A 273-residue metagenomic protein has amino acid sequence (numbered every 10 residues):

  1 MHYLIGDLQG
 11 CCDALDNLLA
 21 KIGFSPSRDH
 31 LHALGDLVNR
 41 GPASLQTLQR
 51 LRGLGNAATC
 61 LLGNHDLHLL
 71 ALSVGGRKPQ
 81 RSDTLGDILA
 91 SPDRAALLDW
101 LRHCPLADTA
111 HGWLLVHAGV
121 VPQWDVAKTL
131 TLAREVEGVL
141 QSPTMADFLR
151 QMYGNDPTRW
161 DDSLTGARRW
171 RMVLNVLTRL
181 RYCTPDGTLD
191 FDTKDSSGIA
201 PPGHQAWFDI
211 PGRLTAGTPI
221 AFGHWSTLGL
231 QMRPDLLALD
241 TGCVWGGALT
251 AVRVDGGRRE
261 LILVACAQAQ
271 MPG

Functional and structural regions predicted by a protein language model:
M1-L4, D16-A20, A43, L54 (+8 more regions): Hydrophobic N-terminal alpha-helices or hydrophobic patches in metabolic proteins across all domains of life
M1-L54, L67: N-terminal active-site segment of His-dependent metallophosphoesterases
H2-Q9, W113-G119, A238-L239: Active-site-proximal beta-strand elements of phosphoester/diester hydrolases
L4, L31-A33, C60-L61, L114 (+2 more regions): Residue-level marker for buried hydrophobic side chains located in beta-strands that build the well-ordered beta-sheet
D7, D36, L51, G63-N64 (+5 more regions): Divalent metal-coordination and catalytic microenvironments
C11-D13, N39-P42, H65-A71, Q123 (+2 more regions): Active-site environment of divalent metal-dependent phosphoester hydrolases
L45-L48, R52-R168: Active-site neighborhood of divalent metal-dependent phosphoester bond hydrolases
L130-G273: Acidic, His/Gly-rich catalytic cores of divalent-metal-dependent hydrolytic chemistry
